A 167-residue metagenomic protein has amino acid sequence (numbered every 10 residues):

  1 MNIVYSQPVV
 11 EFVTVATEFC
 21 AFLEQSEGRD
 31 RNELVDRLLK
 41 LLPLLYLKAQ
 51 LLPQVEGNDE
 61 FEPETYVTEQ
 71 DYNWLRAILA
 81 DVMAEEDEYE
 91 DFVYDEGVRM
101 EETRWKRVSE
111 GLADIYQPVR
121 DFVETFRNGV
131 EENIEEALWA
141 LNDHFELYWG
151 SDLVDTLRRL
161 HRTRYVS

Functional and structural regions predicted by a protein language model:
N2, S6, A21, G28 (+7 more regions): A near-ubiquitous, low-amplitude feature marking generic local secondary-structure context
N2-I3, V9-V67: N-terminal interaction modules that seed assembly of large macromolecular complexes
Q7, E11-E18, R37-L44, W74 (+7 more regions): Charged, amphipathic alpha-helical oligomerization/scaffolding segments
L23, L45, A49, L79-E86 (+4 more regions): Generic structural signal for hydrophobic core residues of well-folded globular domains
E33, R37-K40, L44, D59-Y66 (+8 more regions): Short, surface-exposed, charged/polar-biased interaction segments
Q54-V123: Long amphipathic alpha-helical segments
T103-K106, D114-S167: Acidic, proline/glycine-rich low-complexity IDRs
